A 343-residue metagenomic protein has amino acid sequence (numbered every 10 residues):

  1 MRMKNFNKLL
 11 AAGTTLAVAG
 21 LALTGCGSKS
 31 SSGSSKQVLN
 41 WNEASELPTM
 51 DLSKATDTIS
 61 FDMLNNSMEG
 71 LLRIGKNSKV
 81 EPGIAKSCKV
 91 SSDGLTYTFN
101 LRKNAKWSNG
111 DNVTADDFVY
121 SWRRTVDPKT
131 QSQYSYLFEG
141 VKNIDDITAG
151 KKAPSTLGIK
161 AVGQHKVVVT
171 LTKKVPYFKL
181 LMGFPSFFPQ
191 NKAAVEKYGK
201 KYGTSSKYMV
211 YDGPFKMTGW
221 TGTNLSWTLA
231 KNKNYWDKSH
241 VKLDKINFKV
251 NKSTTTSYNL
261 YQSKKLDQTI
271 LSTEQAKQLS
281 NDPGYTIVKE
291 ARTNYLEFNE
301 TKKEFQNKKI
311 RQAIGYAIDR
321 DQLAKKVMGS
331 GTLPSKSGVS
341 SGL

Functional and structural regions predicted by a protein language model:
A22-G25: C-terminal motif of bacterial Sec signal peptides marking the signal peptidase cleavage site
S35-P48, T96-F99, F118-S121, K166-V168 (+3 more regions): Short, well-ordered beta-strand elements
N42-S92, V210: N-terminal lobe/hinge region of extracytoplasmic solute-binding protein
K86-Y134, E304: Aromatic- and charge-enriched surface segment that lines or borders ligand/interaction sites
S135-A193: Surface-exposed binding/hinge segments that line and control ligand-binding clefts or catalytic entry sites
L171-H240, K245: Gly/Pro-rich hinge or "lid" segments in bacterial periplasmic/extracellular proteins
N232-K277: Ligand-site clamp/hinge motif
I270-L343: Local pocket/hinge segments that shape ligand/substrate recognition
